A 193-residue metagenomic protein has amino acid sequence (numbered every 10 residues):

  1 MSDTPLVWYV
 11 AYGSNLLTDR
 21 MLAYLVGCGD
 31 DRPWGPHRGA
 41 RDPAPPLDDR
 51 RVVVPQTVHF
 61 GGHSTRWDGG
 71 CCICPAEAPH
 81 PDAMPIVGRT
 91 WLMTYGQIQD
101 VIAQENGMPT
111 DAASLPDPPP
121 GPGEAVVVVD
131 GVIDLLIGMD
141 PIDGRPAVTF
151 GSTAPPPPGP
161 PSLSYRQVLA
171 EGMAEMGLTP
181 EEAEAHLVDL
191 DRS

Functional and structural regions predicted by a protein language model:
S2-S193: Glycine-aromatic micro-motifs
